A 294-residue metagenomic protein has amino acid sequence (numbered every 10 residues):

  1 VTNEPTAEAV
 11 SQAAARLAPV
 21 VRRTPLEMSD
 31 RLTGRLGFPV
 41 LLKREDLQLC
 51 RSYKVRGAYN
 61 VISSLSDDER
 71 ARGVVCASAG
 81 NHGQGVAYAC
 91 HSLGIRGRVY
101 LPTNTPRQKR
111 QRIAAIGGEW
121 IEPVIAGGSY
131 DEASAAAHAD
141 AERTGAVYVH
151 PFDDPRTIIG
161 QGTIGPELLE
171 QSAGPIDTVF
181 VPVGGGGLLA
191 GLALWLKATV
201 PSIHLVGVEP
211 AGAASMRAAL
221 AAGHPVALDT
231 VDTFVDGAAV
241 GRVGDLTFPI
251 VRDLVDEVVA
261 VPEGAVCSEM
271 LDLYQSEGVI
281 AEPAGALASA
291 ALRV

Functional and structural regions predicted by a protein language model:
V1-V294: PLP-dependent amino-acid enzyme catalytic core
